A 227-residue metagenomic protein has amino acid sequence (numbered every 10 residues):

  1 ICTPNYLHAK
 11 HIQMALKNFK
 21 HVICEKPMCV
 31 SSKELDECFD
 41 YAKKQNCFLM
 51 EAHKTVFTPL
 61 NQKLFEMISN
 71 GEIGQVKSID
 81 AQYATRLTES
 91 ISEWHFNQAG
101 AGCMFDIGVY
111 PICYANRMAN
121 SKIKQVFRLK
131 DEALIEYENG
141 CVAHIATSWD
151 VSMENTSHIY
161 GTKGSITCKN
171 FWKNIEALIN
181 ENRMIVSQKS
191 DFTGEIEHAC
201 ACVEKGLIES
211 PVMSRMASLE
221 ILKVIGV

Functional and structural regions predicted by a protein language model:
I1-T3, D36, E138, H198-V227: C-terminal helix-rich "cap/oligomerization" subdomain common to oxidoreductases
I1-Y41: Beta-loop-alpha module in the N-terminal Rossmann-like domain of NAD(P)-dependent dehydrogenases, especially those
C2, Y6, H11, L87 (+8 more regions): Structured catalytic cores of enzymes that bind and process phosphorylated ligands/cofactors
N18-K20, Q45-F48, C141: A short helix->loop->beta-strand "cap" motif at the edges of active sites that frequently abuts
C24, L49-E51, C168: Hydrophobic residues in well-ordered beta-strands that form the structural core
E37-K54, Q75-I79: Rossmann-fold dehydrogenase core element
T55-F127: Predominantly a Rossmann-like dinucleotide-binding segment in NAD(P)-dependent oxidoreductases
I112-N174, V186, E197-L207, G226: Contiguous beta-strand/loop segments that form the cofactor/metal-binding neighborhood of enzyme cores
